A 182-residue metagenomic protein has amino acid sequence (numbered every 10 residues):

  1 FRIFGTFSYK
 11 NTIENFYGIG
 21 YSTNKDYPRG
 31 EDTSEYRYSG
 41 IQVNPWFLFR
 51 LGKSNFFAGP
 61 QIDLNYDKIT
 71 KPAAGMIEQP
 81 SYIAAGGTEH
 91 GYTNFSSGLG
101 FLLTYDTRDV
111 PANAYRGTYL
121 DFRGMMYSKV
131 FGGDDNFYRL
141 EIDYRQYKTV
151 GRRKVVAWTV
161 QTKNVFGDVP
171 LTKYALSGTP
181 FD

Functional and structural regions predicted by a protein language model:
F1-F95: Gram-negative/organellar outer-membrane beta-barrel architecture
E89, L99-G100, T104, R108-D182: C-terminal outer-membrane beta-barrel translocator/porin domains of Gram-negative envelope proteins and their
